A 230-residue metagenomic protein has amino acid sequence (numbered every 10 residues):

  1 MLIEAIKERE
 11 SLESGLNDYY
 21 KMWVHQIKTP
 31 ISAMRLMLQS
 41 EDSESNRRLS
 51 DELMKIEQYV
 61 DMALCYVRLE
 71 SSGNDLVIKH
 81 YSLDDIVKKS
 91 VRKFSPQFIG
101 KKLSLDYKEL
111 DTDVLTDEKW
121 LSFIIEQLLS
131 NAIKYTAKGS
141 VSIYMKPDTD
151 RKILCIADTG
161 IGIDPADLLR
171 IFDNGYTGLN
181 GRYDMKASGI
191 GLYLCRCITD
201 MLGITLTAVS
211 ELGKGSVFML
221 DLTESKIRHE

Functional and structural regions predicted by a protein language model:
S95-Y107: Short conserved segments within the C-terminal catalytic ATPase subdomain
A132-I133: Short helix-loop "hinge" at the ATP-lid/N-box region of the Bergerat-fold HATPase_c
S140-D150: Short beta-strand/loop element within the Bergerat-fold HATPase_c
D158: Acidic ATP/Mg2+-coordinating residue in the GHKL
I163-G175: Short conserved segment of the HATPase_c
K214-S216: Glycine-rich GHKL/ HATPase_c ATP-binding element in histidine kinases
